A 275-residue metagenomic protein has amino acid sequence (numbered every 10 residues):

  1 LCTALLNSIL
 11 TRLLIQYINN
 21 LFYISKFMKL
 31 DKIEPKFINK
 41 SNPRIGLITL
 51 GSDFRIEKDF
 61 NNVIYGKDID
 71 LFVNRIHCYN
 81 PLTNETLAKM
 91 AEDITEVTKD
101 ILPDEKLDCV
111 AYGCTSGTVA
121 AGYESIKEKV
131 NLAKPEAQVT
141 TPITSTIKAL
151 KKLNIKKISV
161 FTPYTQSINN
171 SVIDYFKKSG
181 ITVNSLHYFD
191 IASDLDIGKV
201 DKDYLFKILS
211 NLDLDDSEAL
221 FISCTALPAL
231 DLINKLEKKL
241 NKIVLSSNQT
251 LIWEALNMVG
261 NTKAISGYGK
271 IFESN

Functional and structural regions predicted by a protein language model:
F27-E96, Y164-N169, I173-D201: N-terminal glycine-rich anion-binding loop in soluble enzyme alpha/beta folds
A91-E105, Y204-S217: Short, well-structured alpha-helical segments in soluble
L102-A133, Q138-V139: Glycine/small-residue-rich loop that forms an oxyanion/phosphate-binding "nest" at active or ligand-binding sites
L107-G113, S159-V160, S217-C224: Periplasmic-binding protein-like
I126-A133, A137-D194, F272-E273: Conserved beta-alpha
F206-L236, L251-I252: Hydrophobic alpha-helical
S246-N275: C-terminal functional extensions of proteins
